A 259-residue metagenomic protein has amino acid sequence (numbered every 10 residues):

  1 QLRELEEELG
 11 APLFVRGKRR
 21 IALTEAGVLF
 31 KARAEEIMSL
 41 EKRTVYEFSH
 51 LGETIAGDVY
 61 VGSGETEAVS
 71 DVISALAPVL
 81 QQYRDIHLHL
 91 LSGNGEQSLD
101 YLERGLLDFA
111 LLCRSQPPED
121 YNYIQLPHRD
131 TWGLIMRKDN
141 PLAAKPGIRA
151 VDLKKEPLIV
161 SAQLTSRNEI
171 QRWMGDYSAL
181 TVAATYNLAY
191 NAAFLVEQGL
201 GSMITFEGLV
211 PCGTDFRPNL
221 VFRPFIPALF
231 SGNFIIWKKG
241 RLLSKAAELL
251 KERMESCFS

Functional and structural regions predicted by a protein language model:
E4-L23: A short LG(V/I)-centered, amphipathic sequence patch enriched for acidic residue(s) preceding the LG motif
E8-L9, F30-G52, L250: Alpha-helical linker/hinge and terminal dimerization helices associated with HTH transcriptional regulators
G52, Y121-W132, M136-L158: Flexible hinge/capping segments at coil-to-helix
A56-P118: Central regulatory/effector-binding core of bacterial HTH transcription factors
A75-Y83, L106, S166-T181: Ligand-binding cleft/hinge of the Venus flytrap
I86-N94, C113, V160, A179-N191: Short beta-strand-to-loop elements that line the ligand-binding cleft of bilobed periplasmic-binding protein-like
E119-Q125, R129-D130, Y190-G240: Beta-alpha-beta core module
E156-S178, P211, L243-A247, K251: Secondary-structure junction motif
